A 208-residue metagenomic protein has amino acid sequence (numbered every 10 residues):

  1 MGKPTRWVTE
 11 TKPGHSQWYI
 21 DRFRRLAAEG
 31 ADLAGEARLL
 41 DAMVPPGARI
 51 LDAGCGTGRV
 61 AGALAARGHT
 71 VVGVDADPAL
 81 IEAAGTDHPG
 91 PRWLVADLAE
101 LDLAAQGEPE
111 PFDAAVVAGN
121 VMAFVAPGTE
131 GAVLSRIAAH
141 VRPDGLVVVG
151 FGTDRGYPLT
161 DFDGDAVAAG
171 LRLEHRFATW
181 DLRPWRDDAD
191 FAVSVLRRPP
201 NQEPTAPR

Functional and structural regions predicted by a protein language model:
M1-P46: Conserved class I S-adenosyl-L-methionine
G47-G56: Conserved class I S-adenosyl-L-methionine
T57-D102: Class I SAM-dependent methyltransferase SAM/SAH-binding core
L103-A114: A short acidic, Gly/Pro-enriched loop at the edge of an enzyme's catalytic core that lines a small-molecule cofactor
D113-G128: A short SAM/SAH-binding and catalytic strip from SAM-dependent methyltransferases
G131-P143: A short glycine-rich, Lys/Arg-flanked "PGG" loop and its adjoining helix->strand segment in the class I
D144-F151: Conserved beta-strand signature within the Rossmann-like core of class I S-adenosyl-L-methionine
R186-R208: Core SAM-dependent methyltransferase catalytic element
